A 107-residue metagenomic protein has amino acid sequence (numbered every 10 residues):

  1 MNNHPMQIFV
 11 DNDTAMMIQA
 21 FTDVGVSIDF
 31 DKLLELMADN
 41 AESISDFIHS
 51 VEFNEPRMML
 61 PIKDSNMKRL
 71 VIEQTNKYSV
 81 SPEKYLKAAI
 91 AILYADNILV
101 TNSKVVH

Functional and structural regions predicted by a protein language model:
M1, M17-Q19, D31: Hydrophobic, well-ordered secondary-structure scaffolds
M1, S103-H107: Short intrinsically disordered terminal tails
M1-A15, S43-T75: Short Lys/Arg-rich basic patches
Q19-D23, T75: The alpha-helix within a helix-turn-helix
V24-F53, V80-K104: Short, basic amphipathic alpha-helical segments that act as recognition/interaction helices in nucleic-acid-binding
